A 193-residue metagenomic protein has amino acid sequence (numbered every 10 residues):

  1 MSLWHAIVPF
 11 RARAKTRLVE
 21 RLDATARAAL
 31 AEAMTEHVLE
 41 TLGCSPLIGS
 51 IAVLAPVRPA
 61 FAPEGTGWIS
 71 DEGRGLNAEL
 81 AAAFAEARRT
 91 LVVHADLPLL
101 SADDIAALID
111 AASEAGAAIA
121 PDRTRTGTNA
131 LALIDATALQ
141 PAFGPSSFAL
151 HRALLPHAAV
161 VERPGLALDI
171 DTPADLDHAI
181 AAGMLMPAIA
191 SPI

Functional and structural regions predicted by a protein language model:
M1-V19: N-terminal nucleotide-binding beta1-loop-alpha1 segment
A31-I48: A short, N-terminal amphipathic alpha-helix
P46-W68: Acidic donor-binding segment of Leloir-type glycosyltransferases
A62-L91, S147: Short phosphate-binding loop-to-helix
L76, L100-G127: Conserved donor-nucleotide/metal-binding helix-loop-beta segment in metal-dependent transferases, i.e., the alpha-helix
H94-P98: The conserved acidic donor/metal-binding loop of glycosyltransferases
N129-P156: Short, glycine-/small-residue-rich phosphate/pyrophosphate-handling segment
S146, L150-I193: Conserved alpha/beta core of the MobA/IspD/sugar-nucleotide pyrophosphorylase nucleotidyltransferase superfamily
